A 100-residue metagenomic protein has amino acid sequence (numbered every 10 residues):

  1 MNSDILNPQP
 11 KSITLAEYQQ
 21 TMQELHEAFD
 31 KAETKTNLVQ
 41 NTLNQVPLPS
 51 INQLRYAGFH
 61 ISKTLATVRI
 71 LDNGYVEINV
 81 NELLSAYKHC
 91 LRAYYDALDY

Functional and structural regions predicted by a protein language model:
M1-I70, G74: N-terminal pre-first-transmembrane soluble regions of secretory-pathway and organelle membrane proteins
Y75-Y100: Membrane-proximal low-complexity regions enriched in glycine and acidic/polar residues
